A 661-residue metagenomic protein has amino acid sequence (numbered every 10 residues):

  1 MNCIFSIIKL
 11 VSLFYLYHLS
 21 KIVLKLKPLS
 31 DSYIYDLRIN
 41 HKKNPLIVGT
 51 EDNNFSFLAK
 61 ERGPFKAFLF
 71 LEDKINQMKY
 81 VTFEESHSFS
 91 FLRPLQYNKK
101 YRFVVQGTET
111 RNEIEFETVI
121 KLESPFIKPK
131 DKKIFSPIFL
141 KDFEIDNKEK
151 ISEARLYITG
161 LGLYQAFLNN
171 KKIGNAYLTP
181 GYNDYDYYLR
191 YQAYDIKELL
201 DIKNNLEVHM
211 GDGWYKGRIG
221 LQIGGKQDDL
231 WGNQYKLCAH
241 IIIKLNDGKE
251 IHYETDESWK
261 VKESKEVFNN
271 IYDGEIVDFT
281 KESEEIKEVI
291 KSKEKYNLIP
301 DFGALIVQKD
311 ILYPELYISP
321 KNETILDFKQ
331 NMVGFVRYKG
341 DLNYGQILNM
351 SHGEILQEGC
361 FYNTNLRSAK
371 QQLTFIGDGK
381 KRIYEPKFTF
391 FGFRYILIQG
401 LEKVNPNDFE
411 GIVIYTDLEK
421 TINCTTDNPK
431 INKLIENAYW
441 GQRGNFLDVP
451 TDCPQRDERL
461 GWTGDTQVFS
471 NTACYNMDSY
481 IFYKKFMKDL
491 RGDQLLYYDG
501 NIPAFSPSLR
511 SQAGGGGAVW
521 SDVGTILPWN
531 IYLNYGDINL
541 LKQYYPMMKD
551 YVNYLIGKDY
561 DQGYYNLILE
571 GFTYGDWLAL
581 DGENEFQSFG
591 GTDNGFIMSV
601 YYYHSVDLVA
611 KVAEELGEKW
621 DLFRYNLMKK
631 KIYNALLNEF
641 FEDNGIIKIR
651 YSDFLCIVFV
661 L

Functional and structural regions predicted by a protein language model:
N2-L19: Classical Sec-dependent N-terminal signal peptides that target proteins to the secretory pathway
I22-K100, V104-R456, G464, I481-F482 (+5 more regions): Extracellular/oxidizing-compartment recognition motifs
I120-K121, A176, S599-E618: Conserved, charged catalytic cores of large soluble enzymes
L163, D256-S258, K262, P406-N437 (+5 more regions): Active-site acid/base region of carbohydrate-active enzymes
D465, F486, W520-L527, S605-L608 (+1 more regions): Amphipathic, well-ordered alpha-helical segments in soluble domains
S470, W529-Y532, D607-A610: Amphipathic alpha-helical segments within well-ordered protein domains
Q512-L533: Thiamine diphosphate
